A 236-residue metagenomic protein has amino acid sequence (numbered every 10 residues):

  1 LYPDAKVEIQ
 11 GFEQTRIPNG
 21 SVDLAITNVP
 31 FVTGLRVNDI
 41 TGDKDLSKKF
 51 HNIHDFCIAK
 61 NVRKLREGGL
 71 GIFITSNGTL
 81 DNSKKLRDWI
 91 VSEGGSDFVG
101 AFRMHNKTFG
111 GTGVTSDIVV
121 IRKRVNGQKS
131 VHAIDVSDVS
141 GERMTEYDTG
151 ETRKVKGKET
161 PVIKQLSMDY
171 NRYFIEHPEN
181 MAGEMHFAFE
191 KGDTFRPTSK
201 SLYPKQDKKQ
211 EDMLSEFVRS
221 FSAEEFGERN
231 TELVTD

Functional and structural regions predicted by a protein language model:
L1-G34, G68, S76-G78, V119: Conserved S-adenosyl-L-methionine
D4, T41, I58, L65-L70 (+5 more regions): Auxiliary N-terminal substrate/complex-recognition segments of SAM-dependent methyltransferases
F12, R103-N106, E179: Residues that form or immediately flank small-molecule/cofactor binding pockets and catalytic motifs
E13-I17, R63, K107-T112, Y173: A general structural signal for short secondary-structure junctions and capping/turn motifs
V29-C57: Mobile active-site "lid"/loop adjacent to the S-adenosyl-L-methionine
R36, N82, K129-S130: Generic domain-boundary/flexible-linker signal
K48-T108, V114-I121: Conserved Class I SAM-dependent methyltransferase catalytic core
T108-T235: Flexible, glycine-/basic-rich loop-and-beta segments that form/coincide with the SAM-dependent methyltransferase
